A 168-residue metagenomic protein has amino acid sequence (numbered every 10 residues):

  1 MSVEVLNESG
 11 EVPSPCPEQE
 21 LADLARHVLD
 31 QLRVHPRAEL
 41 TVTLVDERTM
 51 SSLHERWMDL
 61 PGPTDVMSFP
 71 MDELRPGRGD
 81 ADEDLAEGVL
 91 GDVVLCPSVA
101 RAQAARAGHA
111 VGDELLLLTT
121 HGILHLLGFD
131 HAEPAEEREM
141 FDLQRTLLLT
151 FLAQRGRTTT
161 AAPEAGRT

Functional and structural regions predicted by a protein language model:
M1-L115, L124-T168: An acidic/histidine-cluster motif and surrounding catalytic segment that typifies divalent-metal-assisted enzyme active
L118: Residues within the DNA-recognition helix of helix-turn-helix
